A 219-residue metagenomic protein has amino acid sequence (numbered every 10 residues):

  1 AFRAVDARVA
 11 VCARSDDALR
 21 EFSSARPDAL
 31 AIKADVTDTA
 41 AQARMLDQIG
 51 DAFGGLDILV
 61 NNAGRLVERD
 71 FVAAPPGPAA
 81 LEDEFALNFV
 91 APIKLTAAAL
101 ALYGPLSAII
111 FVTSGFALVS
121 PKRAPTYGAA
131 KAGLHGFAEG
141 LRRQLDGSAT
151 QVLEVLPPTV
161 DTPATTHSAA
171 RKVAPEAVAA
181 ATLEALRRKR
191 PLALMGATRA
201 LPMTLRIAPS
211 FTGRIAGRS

Functional and structural regions predicted by a protein language model:
A1-A10: Canonical Rossmann dinucleotide-binding motif of NAD(H)/NADP(H)-dependent dehydrogenases/reductases, specifically
A25-A40: Rossmann-fold cofactor-recognition segment
A43, L66-E82, R123: Conserved mid-core segment of classical short-chain dehydrogenase/reductases
T96, A130: Active-site helix of classical SDR
L106, P121-P125: Active-site loop immediately N-terminal to the catalytic Tyr-X3-Lys motif of short-chain dehydrogenase/reductase
S114: Residue(s) in the substrate-gating loop at a strand-loop-helix junction that position the organic substrate next
E154, T166-R206: C-terminal helical subdomain
